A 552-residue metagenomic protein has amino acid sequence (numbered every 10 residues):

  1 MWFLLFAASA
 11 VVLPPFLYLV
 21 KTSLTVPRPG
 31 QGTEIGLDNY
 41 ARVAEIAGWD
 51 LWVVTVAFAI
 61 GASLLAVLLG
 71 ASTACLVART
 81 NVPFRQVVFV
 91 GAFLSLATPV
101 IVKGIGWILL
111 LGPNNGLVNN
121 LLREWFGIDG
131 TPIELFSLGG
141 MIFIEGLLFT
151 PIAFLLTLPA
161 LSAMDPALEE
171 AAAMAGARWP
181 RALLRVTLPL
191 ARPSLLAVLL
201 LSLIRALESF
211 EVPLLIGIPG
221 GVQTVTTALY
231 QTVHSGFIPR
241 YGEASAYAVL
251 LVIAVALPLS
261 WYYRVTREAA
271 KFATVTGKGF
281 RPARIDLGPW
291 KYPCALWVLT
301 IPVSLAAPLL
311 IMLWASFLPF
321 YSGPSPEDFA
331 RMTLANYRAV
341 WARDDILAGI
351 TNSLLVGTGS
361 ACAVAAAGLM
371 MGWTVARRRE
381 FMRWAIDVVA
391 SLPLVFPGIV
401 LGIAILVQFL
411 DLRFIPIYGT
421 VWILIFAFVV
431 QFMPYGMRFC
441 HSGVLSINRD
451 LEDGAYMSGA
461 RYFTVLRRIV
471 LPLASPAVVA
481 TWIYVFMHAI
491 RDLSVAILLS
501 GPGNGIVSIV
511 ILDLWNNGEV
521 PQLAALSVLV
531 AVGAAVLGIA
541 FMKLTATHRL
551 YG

Functional and structural regions predicted by a protein language model:
M1-R28, V43-S162, L190-E211, L215-G217 (+9 more regions): Membrane-water interface segments at the C-terminal ends of transmembrane alpha-helices in multi-pass inner-membrane
R28-L37, S325-A330, L334: Short, membrane-interfacial amphipathic segments enriched in basic
T33, W52, G176-A177: Polytopic alpha-helical membrane proteins, predominantly small-molecule transporters/carriers
A47, I238-R240, D344, G518-E519: Short helix-adjacent coil turns
T80, M164-D165, E170-A191, R378 (+3 more regions): Short helix-to-coil transition segments within interhelical loops that connect adjacent transmembrane helices
G112, E211-I238, P324-A330, L493-V520: Glycine-rich helix-loop "coupling/hinge" segments at transmembrane-helix boundaries in multipass transporters
L168, A270-P282, L451, A460 (+1 more regions): Short cytosolic juxtamembrane segments of multi-pass membrane proteins
R181, I218-T226, L257-Y292, G323-P324 (+1 more regions): Feature of multi-pass inner-membrane transport and sensor proteins that recognizes transmembrane helices together
